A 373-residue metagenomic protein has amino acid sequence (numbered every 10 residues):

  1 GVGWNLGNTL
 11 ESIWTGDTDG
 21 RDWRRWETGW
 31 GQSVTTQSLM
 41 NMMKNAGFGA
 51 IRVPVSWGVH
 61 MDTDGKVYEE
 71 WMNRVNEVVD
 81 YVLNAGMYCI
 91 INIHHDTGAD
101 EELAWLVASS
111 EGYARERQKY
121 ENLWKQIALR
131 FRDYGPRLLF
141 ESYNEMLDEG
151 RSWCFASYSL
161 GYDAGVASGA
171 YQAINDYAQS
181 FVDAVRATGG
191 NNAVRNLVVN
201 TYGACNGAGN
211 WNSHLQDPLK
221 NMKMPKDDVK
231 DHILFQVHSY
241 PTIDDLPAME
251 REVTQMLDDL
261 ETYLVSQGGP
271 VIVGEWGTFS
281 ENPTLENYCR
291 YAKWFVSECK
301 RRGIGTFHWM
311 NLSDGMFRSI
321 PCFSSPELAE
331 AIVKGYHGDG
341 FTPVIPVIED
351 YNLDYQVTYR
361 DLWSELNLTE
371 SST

Functional and structural regions predicted by a protein language model:
G1-A50, S371: N-terminal carbohydrate-binding accessory modules
V2-G20, A50-V55, Y88, Y177-A184 (+1 more regions): Short, charge-rich amphipathic segments
N8-S12, A50, S56-M61, H95-A99 (+5 more regions): Solvent-exposed loop/turn segments at secondary-structure junctions within structured extracellular/periplasmic domains
T15-R24, W57-N73, T97-E116, G150-D163 (+1 more regions): Surface-exposed, active-site-proximal loop segments in enzymatic domains
R24, Q32, N122-K125, L129-L139 (+2 more regions): Extracellular glycoside hydrolase catalytic/binding regions
G29-I51, V55, M61-H95, A99-S142 (+1 more regions): An active-site-proximal structural segment forming one wall of the substrate-binding cleft that immediately precedes
P283-T373: Aromatic-rich peripheral "rim/lid" segments of glycoside hydrolase catalytic domains that contact and position glycan
